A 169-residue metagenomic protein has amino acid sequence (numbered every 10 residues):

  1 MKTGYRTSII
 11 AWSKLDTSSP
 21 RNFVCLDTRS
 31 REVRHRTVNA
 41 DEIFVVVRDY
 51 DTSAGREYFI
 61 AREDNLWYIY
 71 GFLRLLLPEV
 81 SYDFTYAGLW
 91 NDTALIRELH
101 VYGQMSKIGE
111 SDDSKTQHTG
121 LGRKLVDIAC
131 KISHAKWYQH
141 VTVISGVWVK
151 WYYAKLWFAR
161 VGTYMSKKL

Functional and structural regions predicted by a protein language model:
M1-T93, R97-H100, G109-Q117: C-terminal scaffold of the Radical SAM
S81-D83, G103-S106, W148-Y152: Flexible loop/turn segments at secondary-structure boundaries
V101-M105, C130-H134, W157-F158: Hydrophobic alpha-helix feature that most strongly marks membrane-spanning transmembrane helices and their immediate
D112-I132: Conserved acetyl-CoA-binding loop-helix of GNAT-fold acetyltransferases
K131-S145: Conserved GNAT acetyl-CoA-binding A-motif
T142-W151, L169: Conserved beta-strand-loop-alpha-helix junction that forms the acyl-donor binding cleft
A154-T163: Conserved acetyl-CoA-binding loop of GNAT-fold acetyltransferases
